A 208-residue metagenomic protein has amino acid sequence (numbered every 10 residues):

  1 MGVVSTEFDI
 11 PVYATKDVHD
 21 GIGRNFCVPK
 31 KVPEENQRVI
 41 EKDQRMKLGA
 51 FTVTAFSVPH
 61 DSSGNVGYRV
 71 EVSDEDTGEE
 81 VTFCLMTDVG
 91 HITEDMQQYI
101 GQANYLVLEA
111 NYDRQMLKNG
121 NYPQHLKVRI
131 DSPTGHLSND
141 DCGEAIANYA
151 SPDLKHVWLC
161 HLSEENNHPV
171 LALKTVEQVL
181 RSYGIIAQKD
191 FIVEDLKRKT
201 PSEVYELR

Functional and structural regions predicted by a protein language model:
M1-Q44: Active-site HxH/HxHxD metal-binding segment of metal-dependent hydrolases
E7-V12, T82-F83, F191-I192: Short active-site oxyanion
D17, V58-D61, T87-V89, A110-Y112 (+1 more regions): Active-site metal-binding loops of divalent metal-dependent hydrolases
I22-N25, L48, N65-V66, M116-N119: Short, charged, surface-exposed secondary-structure boundary motifs
E41-Q102, V204-R208: Core dinuclear metal-dependent hydrolase active-site scaffold
E94-A187, F191-E194: Cap/insert and terminal regions of metallo-dependent hydrolase folds
F191-R208: Short, basic/aromatic-enriched C-terminal tail that caps enzymatic domains
